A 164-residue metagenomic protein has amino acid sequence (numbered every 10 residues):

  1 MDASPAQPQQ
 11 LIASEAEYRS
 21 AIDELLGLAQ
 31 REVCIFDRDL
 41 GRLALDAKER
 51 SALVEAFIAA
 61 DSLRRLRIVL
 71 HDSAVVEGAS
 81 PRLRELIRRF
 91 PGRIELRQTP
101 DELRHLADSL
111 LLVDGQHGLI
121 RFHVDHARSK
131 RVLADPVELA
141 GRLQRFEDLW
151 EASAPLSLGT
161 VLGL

Functional and structural regions predicted by a protein language model:
M1-A16, R31-A44: Acidic/glycine-enriched edge-of-secondary-structure segments
S4, E24-L25: Charge-rich, low-complexity N-terminal segments
I12, F122-L164: Signature of lipid phosphatidyltransferase scaffolds
A16, A56-F57, R65-L66, E147 (+1 more regions): Terminal leader/tail segments of proteins
A16-Y18, D101-E102: Short beta->alpha connector loops
Y18-R19, R50, A79, R142: Amphipathic coiled-coil/heptad-repeat helices and related helical stalk/stem segments that mediate oligomerization
L25-F90: Primarily the HKD phosphodiesterase
V33, E95-R142: HKD (HxKxxxxD) catalytic microenvironment of the phospholipase D
